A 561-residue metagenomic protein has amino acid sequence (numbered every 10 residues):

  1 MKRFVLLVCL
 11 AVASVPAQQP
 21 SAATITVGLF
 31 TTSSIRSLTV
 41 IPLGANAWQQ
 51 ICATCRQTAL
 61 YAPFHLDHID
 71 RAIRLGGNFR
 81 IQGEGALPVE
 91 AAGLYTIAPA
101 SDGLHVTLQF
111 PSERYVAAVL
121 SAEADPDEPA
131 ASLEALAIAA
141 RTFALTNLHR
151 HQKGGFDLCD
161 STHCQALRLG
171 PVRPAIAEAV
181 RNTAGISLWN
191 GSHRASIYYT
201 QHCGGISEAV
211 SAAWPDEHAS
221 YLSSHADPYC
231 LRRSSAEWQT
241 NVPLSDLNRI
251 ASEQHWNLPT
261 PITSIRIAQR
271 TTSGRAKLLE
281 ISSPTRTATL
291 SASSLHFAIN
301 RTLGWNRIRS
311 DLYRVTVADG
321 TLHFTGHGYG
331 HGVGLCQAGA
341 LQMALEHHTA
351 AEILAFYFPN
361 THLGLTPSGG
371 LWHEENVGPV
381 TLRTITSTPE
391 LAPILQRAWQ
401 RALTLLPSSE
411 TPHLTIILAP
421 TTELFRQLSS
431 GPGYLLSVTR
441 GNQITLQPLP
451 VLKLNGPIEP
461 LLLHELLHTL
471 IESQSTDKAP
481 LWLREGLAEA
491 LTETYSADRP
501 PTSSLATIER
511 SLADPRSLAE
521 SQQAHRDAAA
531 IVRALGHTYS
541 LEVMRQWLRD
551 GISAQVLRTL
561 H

Functional and structural regions predicted by a protein language model:
K2, L6-A11, V15-L391: Conserved, single-site charged/polar hotspot
S37, V333-G334, F425-Q427, L454-N455 (+1 more regions): Extracytoplasmic/secreted cell-surface and envelope-processing proteins
Y115, S132-A135, A139, A175 (+14 more regions): Extracytoplasmic/secreted proteins, especially bacterial periplasmic and envelope-associated proteins
V119-E123, A139-H151, I250, A298 (+10 more regions): Structured segments of extracytoplasmic/periplasmic soluble domains in secreted or envelope-associated proteins
N147-R150, L167-G170, H362-P367, E423-L428 (+2 more regions): Secretory-pathway/luminal and periplasmic proteins that interact with or process carbohydrate-rich
G154-L169, V380, E410-Q427, W482 (+1 more regions): Acidic helix-start/capping segments at beta-turn-to-alpha-helix junctions
A392-G441: Auxiliary, metal-adjacent structural segments of Zn-dependent hydrolase domains
G431-L446, K453-L461, T469, S473-H561: Acidic/His/Gly-enriched intrinsically disordered linker/tail segments that often contain short helix/coil "MoRF-like"
